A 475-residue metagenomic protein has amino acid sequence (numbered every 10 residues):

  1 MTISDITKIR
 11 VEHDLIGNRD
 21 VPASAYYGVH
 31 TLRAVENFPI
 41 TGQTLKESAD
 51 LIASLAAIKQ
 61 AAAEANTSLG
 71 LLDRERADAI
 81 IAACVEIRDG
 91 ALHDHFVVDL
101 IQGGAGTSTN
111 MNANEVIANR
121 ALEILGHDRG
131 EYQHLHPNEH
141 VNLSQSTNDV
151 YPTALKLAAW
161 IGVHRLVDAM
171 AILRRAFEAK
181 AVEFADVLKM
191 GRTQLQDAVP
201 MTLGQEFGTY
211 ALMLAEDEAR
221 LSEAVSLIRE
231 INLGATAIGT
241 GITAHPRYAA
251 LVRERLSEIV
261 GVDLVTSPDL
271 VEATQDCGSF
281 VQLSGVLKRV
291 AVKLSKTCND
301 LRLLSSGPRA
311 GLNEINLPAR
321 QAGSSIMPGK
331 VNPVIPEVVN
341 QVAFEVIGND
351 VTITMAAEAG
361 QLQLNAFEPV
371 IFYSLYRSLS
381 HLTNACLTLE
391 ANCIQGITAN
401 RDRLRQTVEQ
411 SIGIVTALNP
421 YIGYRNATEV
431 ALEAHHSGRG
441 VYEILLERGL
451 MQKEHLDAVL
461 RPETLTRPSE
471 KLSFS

Functional and structural regions predicted by a protein language model:
M1-S475: Conserved, well-structured ligand/cofactor-binding cores
